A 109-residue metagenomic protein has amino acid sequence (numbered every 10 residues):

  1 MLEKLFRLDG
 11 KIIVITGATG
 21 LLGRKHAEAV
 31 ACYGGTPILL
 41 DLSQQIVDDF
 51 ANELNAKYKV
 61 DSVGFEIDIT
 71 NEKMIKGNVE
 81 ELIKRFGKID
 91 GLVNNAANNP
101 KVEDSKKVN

Functional and structural regions predicted by a protein language model:
E3-I38: Canonical Rossmann dinucleotide-binding motif of NAD(H)/NADP(H)-dependent dehydrogenases/reductases, specifically
I12, T36, D61-V63, K88-D90: Structural signature of beta-strand start/N-cap positions in the alpha/beta core of ABC transporter nucleotide-binding
T16, I89-A97: Rossmann-fold scaffold of SDR-type NAD(P)-dependent oxidoreductases
Y33-F50: Conserved glycine-rich Rossmann-like NAD(P)H-binding loop of the short-chain dehydrogenase/reductase
Q44-Q45, F65-N78: The beta1-alpha1 cofactor-binding region of Rossmann-like NAD(H)/NADP(H)-dependent oxidoreductases
F50-Y58: Short, conserved SAM-binding/catalytic segment of Class I S-adenosyl-L-methionine-dependent methyltransferases
K76, N98-N109: Conserved mid-core segment of classical short-chain dehydrogenase/reductases
L82-G87: Glycine-rich phosphate-binding loop signature in dinucleotide/nucleotide-binding domains
